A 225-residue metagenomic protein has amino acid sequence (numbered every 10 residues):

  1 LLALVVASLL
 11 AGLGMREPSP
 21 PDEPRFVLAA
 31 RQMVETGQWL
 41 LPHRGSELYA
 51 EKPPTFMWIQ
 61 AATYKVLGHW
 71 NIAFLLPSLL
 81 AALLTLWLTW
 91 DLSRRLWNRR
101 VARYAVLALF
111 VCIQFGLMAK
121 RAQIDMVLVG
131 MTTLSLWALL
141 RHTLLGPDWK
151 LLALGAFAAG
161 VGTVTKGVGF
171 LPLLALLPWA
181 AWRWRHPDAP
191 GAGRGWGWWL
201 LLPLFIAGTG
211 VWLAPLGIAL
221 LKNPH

Functional and structural regions predicted by a protein language model:
L1-E23, L204-I218: Transmembrane signal-anchor helices characteristic of membrane glycosylation enzymes that use polyprenol
A7-G12, R25-L48, T55-W58, A62: Extracytosolic helix-loop segments that constitute the early lumenal/periplasmic catalytic or substrate-binding loops
F26-Q32, T36, F157-V161, T165 (+1 more regions): Transmembrane-lumen/periplasm boundary regions of multi-pass, lipid-linked membrane glycan transferases
P54, W58, L67-L84, A122: Loop-to-helix entry region of an early transmembrane alpha helix in multi-pass inner-membrane enzymes
L75, K120-L128, V168: Short acidic/glycine- and proline-prone juxtamembrane loop motifs at membrane-interface regions of multi-pass membrane
L76-W97, L134: Transmembrane-helix motifs of polytopic, lipid-linked glycan transferases
T89-V111: Transmembrane-helix signature of polytopic, membrane-embedded enzymes that assemble or transfer cell-envelope glycans
L96, S135-L154, G162: Membrane-interface transmembrane helices that cradle and orient dolichyl/undecaprenyl
